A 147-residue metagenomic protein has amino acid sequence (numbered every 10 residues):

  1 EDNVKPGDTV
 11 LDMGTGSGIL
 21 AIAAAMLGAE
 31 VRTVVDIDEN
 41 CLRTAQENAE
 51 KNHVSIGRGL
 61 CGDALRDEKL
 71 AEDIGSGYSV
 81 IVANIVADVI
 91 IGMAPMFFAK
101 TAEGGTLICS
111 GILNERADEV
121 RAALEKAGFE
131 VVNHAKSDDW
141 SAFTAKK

Functional and structural regions predicted by a protein language model:
E1-A64: Conserved SAM/SAH cofactor-binding pocket of Class I
N40-T44, V89, R116: Conserved short alpha-helix immediately C-terminal to the canonical SAM/SAH-binding motif I of Rossmann-like
E68-V80: A short acidic, Gly/Pro-enriched loop at the edge of an enzyme's catalytic core that lines a small-molecule cofactor
S79-I91: A short SAM/SAH-binding and catalytic strip from SAM-dependent methyltransferases
I85, C109-N114: Short strand-turn motif at the edge of the Rossmann-like AdoMet-binding core
I91-T106: A short glycine-rich, Lys/Arg-flanked "PGG" loop and its adjoining helix->strand segment in the class I
E115-A127: Short alpha-helix
E130-K147: Core SAM-dependent methyltransferase catalytic element
